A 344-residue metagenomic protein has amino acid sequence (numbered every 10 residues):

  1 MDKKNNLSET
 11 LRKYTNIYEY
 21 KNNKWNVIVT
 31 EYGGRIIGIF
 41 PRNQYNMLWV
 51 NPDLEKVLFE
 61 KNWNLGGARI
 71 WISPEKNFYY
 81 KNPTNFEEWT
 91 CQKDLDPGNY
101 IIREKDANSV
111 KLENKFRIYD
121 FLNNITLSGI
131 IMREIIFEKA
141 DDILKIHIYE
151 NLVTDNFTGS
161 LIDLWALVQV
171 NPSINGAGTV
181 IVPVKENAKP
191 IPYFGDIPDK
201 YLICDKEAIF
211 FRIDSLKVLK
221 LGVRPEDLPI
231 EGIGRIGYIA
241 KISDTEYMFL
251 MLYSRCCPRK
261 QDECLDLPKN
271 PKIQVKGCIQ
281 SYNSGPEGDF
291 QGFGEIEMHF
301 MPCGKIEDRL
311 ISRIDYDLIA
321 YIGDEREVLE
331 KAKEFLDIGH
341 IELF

Functional and structural regions predicted by a protein language model:
M1-H147, D155-F344: Surface-exposed acidic/polar loop and edge beta-strand patches at domain peripheries
E150: Substrate/cofactor-recognition hotspot
